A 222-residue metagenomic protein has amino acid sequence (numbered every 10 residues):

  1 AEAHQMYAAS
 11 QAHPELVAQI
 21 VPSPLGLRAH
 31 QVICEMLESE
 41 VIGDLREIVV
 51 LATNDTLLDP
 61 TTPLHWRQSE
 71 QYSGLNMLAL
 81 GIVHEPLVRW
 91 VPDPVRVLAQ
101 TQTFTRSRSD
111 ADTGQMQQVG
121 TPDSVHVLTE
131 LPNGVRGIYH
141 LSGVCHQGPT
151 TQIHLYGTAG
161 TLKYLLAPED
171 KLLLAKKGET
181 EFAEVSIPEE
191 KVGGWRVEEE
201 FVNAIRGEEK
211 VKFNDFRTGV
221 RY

Functional and structural regions predicted by a protein language model:
E2-V17: Rossmann-fold NAD(P)-binding glycine/threonine-rich loop
Q11-A12, E38-V41, R206: Residue-level signal for alpha-helix termini/capping positions
L16-V17, P24-Q118: Predominantly a Rossmann-like dinucleotide-binding segment in NAD(P)-dependent oxidoreductases
A18-P22, I138-H140: Short catalytic-loop micro-motif centered on adjacent basic/acidic residues
I20-V21, E184-S186, A204-Y222: Glycine- and charged-residue-rich phosphate/anionic-cofactor binding loop of Rossmann-like
Q71-L78, E184-V192: A short glycine-threonine-serine/GTX helix/turn-capping micro-motif
L78-K171, E198-K212: Contiguous beta-strand/loop segments that form the cofactor/metal-binding neighborhood of enzyme cores
H146, P188-E199, N214-R217, R221: Active-site loop of classical SDR/Rossmann-like NAD(P)-dependent oxidoreductases, centered on the catalytic Tyr-X3-Lys
